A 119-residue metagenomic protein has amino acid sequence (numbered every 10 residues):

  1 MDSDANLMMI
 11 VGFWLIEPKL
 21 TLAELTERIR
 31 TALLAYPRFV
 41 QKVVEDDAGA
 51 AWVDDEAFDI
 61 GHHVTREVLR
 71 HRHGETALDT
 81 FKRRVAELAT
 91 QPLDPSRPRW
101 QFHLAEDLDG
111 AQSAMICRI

Functional and structural regions predicted by a protein language model:
M1-I119: Non-catalytic N-terminal regions of enzymes
